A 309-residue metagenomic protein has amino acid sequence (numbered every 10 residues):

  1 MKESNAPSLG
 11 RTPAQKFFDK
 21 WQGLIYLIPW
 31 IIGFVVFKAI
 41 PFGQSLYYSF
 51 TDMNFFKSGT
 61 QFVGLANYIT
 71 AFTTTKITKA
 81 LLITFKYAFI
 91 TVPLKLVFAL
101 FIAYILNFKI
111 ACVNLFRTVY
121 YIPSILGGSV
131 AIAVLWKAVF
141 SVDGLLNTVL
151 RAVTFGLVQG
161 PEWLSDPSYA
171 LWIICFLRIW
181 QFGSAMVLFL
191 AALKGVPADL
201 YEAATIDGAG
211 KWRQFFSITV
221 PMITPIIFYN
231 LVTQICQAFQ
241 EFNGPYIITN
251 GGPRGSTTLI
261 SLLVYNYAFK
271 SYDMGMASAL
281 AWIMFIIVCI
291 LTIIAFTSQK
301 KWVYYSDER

Functional and structural regions predicted by a protein language model:
M1-F17: Short, Lys/Arg-rich, polar N-terminal cytosolic tail immediately upstream of the first transmembrane signal-anchor
K16-R309: A structural signal for multi-pass alpha-helical bundles of membrane permease subunits that mediate small-molecule
